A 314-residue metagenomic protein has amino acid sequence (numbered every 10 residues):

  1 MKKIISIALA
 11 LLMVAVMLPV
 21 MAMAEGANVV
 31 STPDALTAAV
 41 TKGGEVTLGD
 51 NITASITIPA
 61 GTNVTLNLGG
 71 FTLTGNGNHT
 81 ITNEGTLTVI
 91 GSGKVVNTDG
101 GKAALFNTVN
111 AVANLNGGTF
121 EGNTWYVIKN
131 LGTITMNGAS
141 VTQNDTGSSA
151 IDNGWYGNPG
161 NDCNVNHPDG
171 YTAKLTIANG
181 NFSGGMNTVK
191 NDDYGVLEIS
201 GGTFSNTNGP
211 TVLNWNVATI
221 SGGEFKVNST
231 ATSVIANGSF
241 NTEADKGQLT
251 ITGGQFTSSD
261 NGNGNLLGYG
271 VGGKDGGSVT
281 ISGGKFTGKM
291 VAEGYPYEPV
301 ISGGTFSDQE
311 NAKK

Functional and structural regions predicted by a protein language model:
M1-L9: Positively charged n-region of N-terminal signal peptides that target proteins for export
L9, M13-M17: Hydrophobic core
M17-N28: Sec-dependent signal peptide cleavage junction
A27-L36, E310: Disulfide-bonded cysteine-rich modules in secreted/extracellular proteins, activating on the conserved Cys frameworks
A39-T53, V64-G69: Glycine-rich repeat segments that build the extracellular carbohydrate-interaction surface of secreted and virion
T57-T65, T82-V96, L105-G122, K129-T146 (+5 more regions): Surface-exposed loop/turn motifs in large extracellular/passenger domains
